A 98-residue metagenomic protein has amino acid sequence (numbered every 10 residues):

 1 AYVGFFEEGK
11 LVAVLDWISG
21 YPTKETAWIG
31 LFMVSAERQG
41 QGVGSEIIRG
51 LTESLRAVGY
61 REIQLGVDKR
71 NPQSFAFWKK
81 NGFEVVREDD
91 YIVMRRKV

Functional and structural regions predicted by a protein language model:
A1-E37, I48-G50, S54, V58 (+2 more regions): Acetyl-CoA-dependent GNAT
W28, G40-G42, Q64: Short glycine/serine/threonine-biased micro-segments
S35-E37, Q41, K69-R70: Active-site acidic-Proline motif in GNAT/NAT acetyltransferases
L55-V67: Conserved GNAT acetyl-CoA-binding A-motif
L65-S74, V93: Conserved beta-strand-loop-alpha-helix junction that forms the acyl-donor binding cleft
W78, F83: Conserved active-site tyrosine of GNAT-family acetyltransferases
